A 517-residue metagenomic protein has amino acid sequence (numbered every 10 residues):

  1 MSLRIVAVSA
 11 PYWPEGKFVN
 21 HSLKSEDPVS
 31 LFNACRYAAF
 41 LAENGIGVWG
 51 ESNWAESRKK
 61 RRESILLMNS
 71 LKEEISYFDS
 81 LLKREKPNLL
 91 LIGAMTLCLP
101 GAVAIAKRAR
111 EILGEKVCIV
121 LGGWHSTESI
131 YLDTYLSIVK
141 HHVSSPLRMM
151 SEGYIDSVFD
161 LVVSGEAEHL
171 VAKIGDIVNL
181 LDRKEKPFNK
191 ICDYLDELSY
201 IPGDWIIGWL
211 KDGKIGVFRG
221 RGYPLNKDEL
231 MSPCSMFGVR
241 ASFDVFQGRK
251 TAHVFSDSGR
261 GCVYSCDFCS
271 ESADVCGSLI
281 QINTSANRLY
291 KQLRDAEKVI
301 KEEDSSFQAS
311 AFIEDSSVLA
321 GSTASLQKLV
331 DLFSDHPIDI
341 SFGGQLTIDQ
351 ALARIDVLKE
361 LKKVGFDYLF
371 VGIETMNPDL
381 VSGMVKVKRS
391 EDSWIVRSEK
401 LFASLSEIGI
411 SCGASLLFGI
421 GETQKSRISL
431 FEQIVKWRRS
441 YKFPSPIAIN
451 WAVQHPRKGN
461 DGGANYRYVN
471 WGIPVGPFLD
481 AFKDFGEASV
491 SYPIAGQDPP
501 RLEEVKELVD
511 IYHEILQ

Functional and structural regions predicted by a protein language model:
S2-V29: Short glycine-rich His-centered loop
S22-G45: Short catalytic helix/loop segments, enriched in acidic residues and glycine and frequently bearing histidine
V29, R221-I408: Radical SAM [4Fe-4S] cluster-binding motif and immediate context
N33-R36, S57-R61, Y264-S270: N-terminal pre-core extensions flanking Radical SAM catalytic domains
Y37, L81, G101, I105-A109 (+8 more regions): A general structural detector for well-ordered alpha-helical segments in enzyme core domains, enriched
L67-G220: Glycine-rich beta-alpha loop elements in corrinoid/cobalamin-binding modules across cobalamin-dependent enzymes
N283, S334-I338, G343-Q517: A structural motif corresponding to the C-terminal lobe/cap of the Radical SAM core domain
